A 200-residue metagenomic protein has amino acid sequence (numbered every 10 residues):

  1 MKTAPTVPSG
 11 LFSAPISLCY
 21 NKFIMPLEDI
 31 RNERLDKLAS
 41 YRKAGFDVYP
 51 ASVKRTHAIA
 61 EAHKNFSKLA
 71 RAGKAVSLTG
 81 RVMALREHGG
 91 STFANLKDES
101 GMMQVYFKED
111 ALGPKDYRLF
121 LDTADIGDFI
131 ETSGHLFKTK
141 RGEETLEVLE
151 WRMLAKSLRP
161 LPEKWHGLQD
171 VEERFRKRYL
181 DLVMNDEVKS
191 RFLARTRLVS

Functional and structural regions predicted by a protein language model:
M1-T3, S13, N21-K22: Low-complexity intrinsically disordered segments
M1-T6, R195, V199: Short amphipathic alpha-helical "recognition" segments used for binding
T3-P5, G10, G80: Targeting/processing segments of secretory and organellar proteins
Y20-S200: Class II aminoacyl-tRNA synthetase catalytic cores and aaRS-like
